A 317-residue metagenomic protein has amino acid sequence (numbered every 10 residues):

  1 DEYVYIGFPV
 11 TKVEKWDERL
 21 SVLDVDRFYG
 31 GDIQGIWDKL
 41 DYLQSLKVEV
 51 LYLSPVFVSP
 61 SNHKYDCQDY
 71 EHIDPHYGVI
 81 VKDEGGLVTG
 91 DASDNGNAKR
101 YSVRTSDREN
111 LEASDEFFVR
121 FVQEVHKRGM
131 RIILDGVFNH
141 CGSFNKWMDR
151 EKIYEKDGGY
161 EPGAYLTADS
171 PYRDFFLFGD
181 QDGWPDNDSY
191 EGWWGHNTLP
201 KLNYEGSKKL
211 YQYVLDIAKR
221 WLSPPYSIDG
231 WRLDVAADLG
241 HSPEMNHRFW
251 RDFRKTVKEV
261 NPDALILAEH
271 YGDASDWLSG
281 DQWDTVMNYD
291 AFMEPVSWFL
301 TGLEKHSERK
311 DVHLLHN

Functional and structural regions predicted by a protein language model:
D1-E49, V56-P225, F253, E259 (+3 more regions): Substrate-binding/active-site clefts of carbohydrate-active enzymes
V56-V58, V137-N139, A236-D238, E269-D273 (+1 more regions): Active-site beta-loop-alpha junctions enriched in small/polar residues
H140, K209-L210, L239-R248, A274-S275: Acidic-and-aromatic substrate-binding clefts and catalytic sites of carbohydrate-active enzymes
F144-D149, A218, W250, R254-K255 (+1 more regions): Conserved alpha/beta catalytic core and glycan-binding cleft of carbohydrate-active enzymes
L222-D229, A237-H247: Short, charged helix-to-loop "capping" segments that act as catalytic/coupling loops
